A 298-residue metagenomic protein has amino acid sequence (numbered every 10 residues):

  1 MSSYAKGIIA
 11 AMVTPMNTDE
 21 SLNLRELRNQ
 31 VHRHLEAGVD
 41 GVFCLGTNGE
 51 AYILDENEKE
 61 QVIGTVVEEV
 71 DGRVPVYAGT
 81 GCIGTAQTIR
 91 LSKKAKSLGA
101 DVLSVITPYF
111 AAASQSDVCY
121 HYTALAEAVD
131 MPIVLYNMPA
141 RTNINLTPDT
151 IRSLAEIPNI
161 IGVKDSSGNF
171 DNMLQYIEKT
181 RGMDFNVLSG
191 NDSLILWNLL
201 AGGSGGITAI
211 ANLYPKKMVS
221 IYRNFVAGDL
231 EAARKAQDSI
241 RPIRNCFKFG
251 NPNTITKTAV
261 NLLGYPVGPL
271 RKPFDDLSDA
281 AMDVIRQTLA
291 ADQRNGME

Functional and structural regions predicted by a protein language model:
S2-A10, T14-N143: Active-site beta->alpha loop and helix N-cap motifs at the rims of alpha/beta catalytic domains
S3-Y4, R25, Q175-Y176, F185 (+1 more regions): Catalytic cores of TIM-barrel enzymes
A5, L27, K59, I63 (+7 more regions): A general structural signal for well-ordered alpha-helical segments in protein cores
G7-P15, A37-V39, N48, L199-L200 (+1 more regions): C-terminal alpha-helical cap/extension of soluble enzyme domains
T18, L24, E56, P148 (+2 more regions): Alpha-helix N-capping/helix-start residues
E68-V74, S97-G99, V129-M131, E156-N159 (+4 more regions): Short helix-capping segments at alpha-helix termini
E127, R141-K248: Catalytic alpha/beta core domains of metabolic enzymes, predominantly
N137, I160, R271: Glycine-rich phosphate-binding "P-loop"
